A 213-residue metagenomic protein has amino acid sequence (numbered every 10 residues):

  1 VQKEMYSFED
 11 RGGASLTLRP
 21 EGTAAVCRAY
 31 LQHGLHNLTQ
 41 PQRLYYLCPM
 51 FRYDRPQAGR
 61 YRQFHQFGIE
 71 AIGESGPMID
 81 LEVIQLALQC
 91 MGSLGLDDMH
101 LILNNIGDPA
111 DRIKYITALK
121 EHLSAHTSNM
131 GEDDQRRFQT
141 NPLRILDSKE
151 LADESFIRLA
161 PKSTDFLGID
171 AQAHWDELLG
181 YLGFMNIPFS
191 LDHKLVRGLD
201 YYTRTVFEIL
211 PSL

Functional and structural regions predicted by a protein language model:
V1-L213: TRNA-recognition modules of translation machinery and tRNA-sensing kinases, especially anticodon-binding
